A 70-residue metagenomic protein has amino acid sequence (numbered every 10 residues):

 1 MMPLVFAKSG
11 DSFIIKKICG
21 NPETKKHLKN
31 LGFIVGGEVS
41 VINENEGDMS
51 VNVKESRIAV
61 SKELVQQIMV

Functional and structural regions predicted by a protein language model:
M1-V70: Compact, glycine-rich, soluble single-domain proteins
